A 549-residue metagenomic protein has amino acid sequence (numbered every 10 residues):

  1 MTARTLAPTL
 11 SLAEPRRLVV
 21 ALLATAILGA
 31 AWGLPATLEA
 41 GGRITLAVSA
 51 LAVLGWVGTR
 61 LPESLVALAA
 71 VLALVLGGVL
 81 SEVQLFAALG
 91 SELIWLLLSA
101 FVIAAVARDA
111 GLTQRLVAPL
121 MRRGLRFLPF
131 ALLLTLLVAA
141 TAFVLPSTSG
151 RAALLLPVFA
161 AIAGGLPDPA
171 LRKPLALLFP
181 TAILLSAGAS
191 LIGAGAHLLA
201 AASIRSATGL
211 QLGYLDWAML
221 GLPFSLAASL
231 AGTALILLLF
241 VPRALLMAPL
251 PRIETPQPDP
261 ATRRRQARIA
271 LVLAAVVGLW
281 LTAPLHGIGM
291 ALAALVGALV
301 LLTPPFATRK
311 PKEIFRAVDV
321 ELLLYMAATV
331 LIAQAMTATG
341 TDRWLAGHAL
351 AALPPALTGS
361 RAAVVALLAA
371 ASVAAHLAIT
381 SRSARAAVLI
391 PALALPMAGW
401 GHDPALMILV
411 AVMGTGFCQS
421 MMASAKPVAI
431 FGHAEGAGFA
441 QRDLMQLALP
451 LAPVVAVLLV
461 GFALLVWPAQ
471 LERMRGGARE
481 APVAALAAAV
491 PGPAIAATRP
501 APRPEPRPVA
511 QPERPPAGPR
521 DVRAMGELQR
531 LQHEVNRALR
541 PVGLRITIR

Functional and structural regions predicted by a protein language model:
T2-A3, L12-A30, L34-P35, D168-K173 (+5 more regions): Juxtamembrane and boundary regions of transmembrane helices in multi-pass small-molecule transporters and channels
L10-E14, T37-R43, W56, V83-E92 (+5 more regions): Interfacial loop-to-helix junctions that mark the boundaries of transmembrane helices in multi-pass membrane
A36-R43, A50-L68, L85, A234 (+2 more regions): Flexible hinge motifs at transmembrane-helix junctions and intramembrane kinks/re-entrant loops in multi-pass membrane
L54-L61, L137-S147, P180-I192, L279-L285 (+2 more regions): Transmembrane alpha-helix interface/packing and boundary motifs in multi-pass membrane proteins, characterized by
S64-P169, E321-L322, M326-W400: Membrane-embedded alpha-helical segments and adjacent helix-loop junctions characteristic of multi-pass solute
E92-V102, L145-T148, I183, W217-T233 (+2 more regions): Alpha-helical transmembrane segments
G195-A196, G278-L279, A328-G347, A405 (+1 more regions): Hydrophobic alpha-helical transmembrane segments in multi-pass integral membrane proteins
A478-R549: Compositionally biased, proline/threonine/alanine/serine-rich low-complexity intrinsically disordered stretches
